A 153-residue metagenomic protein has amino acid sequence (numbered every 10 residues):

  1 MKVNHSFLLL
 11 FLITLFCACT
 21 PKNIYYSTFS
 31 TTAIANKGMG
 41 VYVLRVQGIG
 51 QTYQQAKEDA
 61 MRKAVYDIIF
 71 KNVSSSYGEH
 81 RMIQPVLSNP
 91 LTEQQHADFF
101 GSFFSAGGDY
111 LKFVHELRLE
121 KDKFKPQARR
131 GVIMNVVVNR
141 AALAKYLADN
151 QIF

Functional and structural regions predicted by a protein language model:
M1-L8: Bacterial N-terminal signal peptides that target proteins for export
L8-L9, K71: A generic signature of intrinsically disordered, low-complexity regions enriched in glycine/proline and charged/polar
L9-L15: Bacterial N-terminal signal peptides
C19-F153: Domain-level marker for long, solvent-exposed, non-transmembrane regions
